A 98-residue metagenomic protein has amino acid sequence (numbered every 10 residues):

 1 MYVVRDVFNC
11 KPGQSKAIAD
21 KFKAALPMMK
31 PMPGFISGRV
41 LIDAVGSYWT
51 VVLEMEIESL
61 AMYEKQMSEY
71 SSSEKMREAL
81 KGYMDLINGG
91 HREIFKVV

Functional and structural regions predicted by a protein language model:
M1-Y2, V98: Absolute protein N-terminus
Y2-N9, G38-Y70: Short, well-ordered beta-strand segments in beta-rich or mixed alpha/beta enzyme and ligand-binding folds
P12-Q14, S59-A61, V98: Residues that cap or initiate secondary-structure elements
Q14-V40, Y70-S71, K75, A79-L80: Short amphipathic alpha-helical segments
I36-V52, R77-V98: Glycine-rich beta-strand-turn "strand-cap" elements at beta-sheet edges
